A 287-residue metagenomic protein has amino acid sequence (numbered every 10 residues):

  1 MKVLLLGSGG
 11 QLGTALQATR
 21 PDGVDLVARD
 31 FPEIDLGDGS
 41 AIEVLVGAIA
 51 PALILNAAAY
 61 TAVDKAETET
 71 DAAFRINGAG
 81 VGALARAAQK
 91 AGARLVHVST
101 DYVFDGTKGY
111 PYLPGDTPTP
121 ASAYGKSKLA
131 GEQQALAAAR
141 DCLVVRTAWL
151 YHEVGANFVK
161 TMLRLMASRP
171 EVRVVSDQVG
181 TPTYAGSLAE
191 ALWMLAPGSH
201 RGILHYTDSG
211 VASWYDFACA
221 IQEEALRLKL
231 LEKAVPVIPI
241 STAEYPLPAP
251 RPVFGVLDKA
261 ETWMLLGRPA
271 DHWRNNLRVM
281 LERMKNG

Functional and structural regions predicted by a protein language model:
K2-T19: N-terminal Rossmann NAD(P)H-binding glycine-rich loop of SDR-like oxidoreductase domains
D22-V44: Adenosine-cofactor binding site in Rossmann-like domains, unifying the SAM/SAH pocket of S-adenosylmethionine-dependent
L36-G78, A87: NAD(P)H-binding glycine-rich loop region in Rossmannoid oxidoreductase-like domains and their noncatalytic homologs
R75, G80-A83, K90, V103-V145 (+1 more regions): Catalytic helix-loop patch of NAD(P)-dependent Rossmann-fold dehydrogenases
Q133-S187, W193: NAD(P)-dependent short-chain dehydrogenase/reductase
G198-P248: Mid/C-terminal beta-alpha module of Rossmann-like enzyme folds, strongest in SDR-family dehydrogenases/epimerases
I238-K259, D271: Active-site loop of classical SDR/Rossmann-like NAD(P)-dependent oxidoreductases, centered on the catalytic Tyr-X3-Lys
D271-G287: Amphipathic terminal alpha-helices
